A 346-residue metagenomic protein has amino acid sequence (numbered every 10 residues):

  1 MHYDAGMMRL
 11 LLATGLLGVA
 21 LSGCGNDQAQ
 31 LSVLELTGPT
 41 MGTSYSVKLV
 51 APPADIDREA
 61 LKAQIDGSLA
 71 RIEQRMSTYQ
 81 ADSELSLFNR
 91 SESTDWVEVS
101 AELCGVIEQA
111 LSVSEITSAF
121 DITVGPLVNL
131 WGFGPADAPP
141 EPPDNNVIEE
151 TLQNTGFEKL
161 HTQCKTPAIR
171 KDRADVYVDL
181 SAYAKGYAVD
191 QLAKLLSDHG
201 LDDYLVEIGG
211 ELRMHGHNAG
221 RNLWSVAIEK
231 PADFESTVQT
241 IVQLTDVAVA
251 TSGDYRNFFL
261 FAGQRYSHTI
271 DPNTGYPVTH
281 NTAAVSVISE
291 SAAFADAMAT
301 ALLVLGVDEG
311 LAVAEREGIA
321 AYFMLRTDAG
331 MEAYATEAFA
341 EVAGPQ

Functional and structural regions predicted by a protein language model:
H2-D4, L10-Q346: Mature catalytic core of soluble alpha/beta enzymes
